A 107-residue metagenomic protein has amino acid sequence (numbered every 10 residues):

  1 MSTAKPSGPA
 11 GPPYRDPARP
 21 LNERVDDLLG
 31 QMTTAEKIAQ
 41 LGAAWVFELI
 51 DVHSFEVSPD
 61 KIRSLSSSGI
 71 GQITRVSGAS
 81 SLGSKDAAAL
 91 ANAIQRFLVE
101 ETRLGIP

Functional and structural regions predicted by a protein language model:
S2-P107: N-terminal beta-rich core of secreted/periplasmic extracellular enzymes
